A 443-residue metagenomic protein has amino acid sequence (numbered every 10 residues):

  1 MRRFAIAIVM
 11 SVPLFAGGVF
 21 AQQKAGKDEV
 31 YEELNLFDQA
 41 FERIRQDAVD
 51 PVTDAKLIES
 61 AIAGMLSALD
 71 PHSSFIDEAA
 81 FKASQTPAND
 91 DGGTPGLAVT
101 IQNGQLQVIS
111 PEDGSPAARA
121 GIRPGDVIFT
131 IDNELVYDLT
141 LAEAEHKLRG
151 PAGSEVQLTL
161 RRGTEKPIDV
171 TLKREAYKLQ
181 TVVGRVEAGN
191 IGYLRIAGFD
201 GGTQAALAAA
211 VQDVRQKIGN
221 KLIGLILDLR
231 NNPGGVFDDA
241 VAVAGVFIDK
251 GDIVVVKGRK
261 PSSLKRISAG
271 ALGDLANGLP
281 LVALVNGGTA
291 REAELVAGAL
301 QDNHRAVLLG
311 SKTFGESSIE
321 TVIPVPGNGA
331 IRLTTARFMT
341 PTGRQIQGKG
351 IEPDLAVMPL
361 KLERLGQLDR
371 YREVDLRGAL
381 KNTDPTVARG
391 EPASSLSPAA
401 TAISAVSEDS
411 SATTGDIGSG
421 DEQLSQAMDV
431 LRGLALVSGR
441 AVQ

Functional and structural regions predicted by a protein language model:
R2-F75, S395-Q426, V430-Q443: Terminal targeting/pro-maturation regions of precursor/exported proteins
Y31, N35-D38, V183-Q443: C-terminal "post-core" interaction segments
F41, A117-L139, L225-D228: Conserved PDZ fold ligand-binding element
Q46-P51, H72, L106-Q107, P116-A118 (+11 more regions): Short beta-strands and strand-coil junctions in structured, solvent-facing domains, enriched
S60, H72-S110: PDZ/PDZ-like peptide-tail recognition elements
D90-G93, I101-Q105, I122-R123, G150-S154 (+8 more regions): Short flexible coil/turn linkers enriched for glycine and charged/polar residues that connect secondary-structure
G104-Q107, F129, E143-V183, T334-T335: PDZ-domain C-terminal substructure recognizer with occasional recognition of PDZ-binding tails
V127-T159, D239, G315-V322: PDZ domains, with a preference for the canonical peptide-binding region formed by the helix
